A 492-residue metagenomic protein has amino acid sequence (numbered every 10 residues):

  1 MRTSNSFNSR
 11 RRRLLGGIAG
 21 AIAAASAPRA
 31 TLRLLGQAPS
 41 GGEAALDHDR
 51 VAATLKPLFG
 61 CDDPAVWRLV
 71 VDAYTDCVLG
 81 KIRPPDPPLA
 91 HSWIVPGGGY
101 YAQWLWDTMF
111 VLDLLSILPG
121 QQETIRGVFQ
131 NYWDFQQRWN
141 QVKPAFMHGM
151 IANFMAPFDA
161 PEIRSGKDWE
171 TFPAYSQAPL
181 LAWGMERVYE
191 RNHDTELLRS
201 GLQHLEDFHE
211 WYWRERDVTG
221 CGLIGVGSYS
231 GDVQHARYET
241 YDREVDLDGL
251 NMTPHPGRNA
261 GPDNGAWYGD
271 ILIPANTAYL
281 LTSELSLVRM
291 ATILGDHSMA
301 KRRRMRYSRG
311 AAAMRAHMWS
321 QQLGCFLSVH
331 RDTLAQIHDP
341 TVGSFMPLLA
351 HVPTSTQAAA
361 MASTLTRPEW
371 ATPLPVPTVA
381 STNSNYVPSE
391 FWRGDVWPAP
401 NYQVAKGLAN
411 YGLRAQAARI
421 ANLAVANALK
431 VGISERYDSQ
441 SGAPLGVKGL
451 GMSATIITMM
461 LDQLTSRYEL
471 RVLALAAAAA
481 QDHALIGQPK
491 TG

Functional and structural regions predicted by a protein language model:
M1-S9, I22: N-terminal secretory signal peptides
F7, P28-P57, C61, P489: C-terminal segment of N-terminal export signals and the immediately downstream linker at the start of the mature
R13-G36: N-terminal export signals
T54-Q103, G127-T171, C221-L272, A312-V396 (+1 more regions): Extended glycan-interaction surfaces of carbohydrate-active proteins
A65-V70, Q121-D134, D194-W213, S283 (+5 more regions): Extended, well-ordered alpha-helical scaffold segments
L105-W139, G343-P353, N401-R414: Alpha-helical support elements that line or immediately flank enzyme active sites and cofactor-binding pockets
